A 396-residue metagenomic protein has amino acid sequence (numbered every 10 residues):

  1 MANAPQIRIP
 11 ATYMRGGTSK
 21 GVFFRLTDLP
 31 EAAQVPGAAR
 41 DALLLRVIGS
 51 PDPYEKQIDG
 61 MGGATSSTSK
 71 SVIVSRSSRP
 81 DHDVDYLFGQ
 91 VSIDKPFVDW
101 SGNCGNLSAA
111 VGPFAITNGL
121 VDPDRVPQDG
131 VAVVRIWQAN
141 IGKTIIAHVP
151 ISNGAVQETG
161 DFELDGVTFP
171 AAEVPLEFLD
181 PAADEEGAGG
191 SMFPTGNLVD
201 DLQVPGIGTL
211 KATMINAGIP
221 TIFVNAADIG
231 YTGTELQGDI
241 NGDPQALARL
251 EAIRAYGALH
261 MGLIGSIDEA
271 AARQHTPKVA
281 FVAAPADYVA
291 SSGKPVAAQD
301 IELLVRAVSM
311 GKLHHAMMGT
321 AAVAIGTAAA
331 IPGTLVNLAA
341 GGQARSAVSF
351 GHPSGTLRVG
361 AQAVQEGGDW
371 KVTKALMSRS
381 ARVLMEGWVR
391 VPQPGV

Functional and structural regions predicted by a protein language model:
M1-V396: A glycine-rich beta-to-alpha transition motif near the start of alpha/beta enzyme domains, typified by
